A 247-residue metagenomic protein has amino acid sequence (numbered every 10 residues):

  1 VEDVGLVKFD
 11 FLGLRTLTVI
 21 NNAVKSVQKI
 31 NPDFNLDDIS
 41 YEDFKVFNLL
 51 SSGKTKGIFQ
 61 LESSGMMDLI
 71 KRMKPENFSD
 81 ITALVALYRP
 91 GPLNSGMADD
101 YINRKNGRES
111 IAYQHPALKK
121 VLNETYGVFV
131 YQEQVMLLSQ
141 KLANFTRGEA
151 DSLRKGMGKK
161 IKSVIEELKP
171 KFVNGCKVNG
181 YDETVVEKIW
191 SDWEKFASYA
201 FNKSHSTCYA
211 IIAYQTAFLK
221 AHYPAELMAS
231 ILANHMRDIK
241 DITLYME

Functional and structural regions predicted by a protein language model:
V1-E247: Noncatalytic, beta-rich nucleic-acid-contacting surfaces in large DNA/RNA-processing enzymes
